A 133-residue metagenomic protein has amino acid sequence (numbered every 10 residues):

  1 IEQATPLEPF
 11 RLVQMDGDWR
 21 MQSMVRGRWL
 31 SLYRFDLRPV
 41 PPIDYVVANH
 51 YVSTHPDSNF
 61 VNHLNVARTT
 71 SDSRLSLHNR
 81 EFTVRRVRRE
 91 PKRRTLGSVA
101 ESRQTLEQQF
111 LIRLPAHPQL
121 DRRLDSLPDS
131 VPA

Functional and structural regions predicted by a protein language model:
I1-A133: Mixed-charge, low-complexity segments
